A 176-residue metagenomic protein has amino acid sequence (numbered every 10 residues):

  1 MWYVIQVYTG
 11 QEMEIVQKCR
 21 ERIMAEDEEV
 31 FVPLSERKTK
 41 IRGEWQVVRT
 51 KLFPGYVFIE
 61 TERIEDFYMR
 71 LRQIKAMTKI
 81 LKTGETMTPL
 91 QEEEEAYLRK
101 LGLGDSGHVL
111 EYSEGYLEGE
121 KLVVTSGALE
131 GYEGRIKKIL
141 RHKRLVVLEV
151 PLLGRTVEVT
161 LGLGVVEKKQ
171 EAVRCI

Functional and structural regions predicted by a protein language model:
M1-K121, K143, V147-I176: Acidic-enriched and Gly/Ser
Q11, L129-E130: Short beta->alpha connector loops
G127-L129, I139-R144: Short, conserved beta-turn/loop elements at beta-strand boundaries and strand-helix junctions
